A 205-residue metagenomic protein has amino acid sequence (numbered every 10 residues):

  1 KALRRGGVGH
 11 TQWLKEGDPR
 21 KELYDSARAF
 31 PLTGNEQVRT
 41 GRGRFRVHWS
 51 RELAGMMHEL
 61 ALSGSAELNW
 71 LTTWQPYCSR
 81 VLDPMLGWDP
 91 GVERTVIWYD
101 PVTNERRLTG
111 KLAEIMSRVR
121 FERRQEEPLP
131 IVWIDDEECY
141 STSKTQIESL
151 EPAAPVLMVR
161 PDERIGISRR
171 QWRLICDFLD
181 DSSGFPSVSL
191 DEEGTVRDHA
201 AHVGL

Functional and structural regions predicted by a protein language model:
K1-T103: Alpha-helical substrate-recognition element adjacent to the catalytic core
G64, Y77-L205: C-terminal cap/substrate-recognition subdomain and adjoining C-terminal extension of metal-dependent phosphatase-like
